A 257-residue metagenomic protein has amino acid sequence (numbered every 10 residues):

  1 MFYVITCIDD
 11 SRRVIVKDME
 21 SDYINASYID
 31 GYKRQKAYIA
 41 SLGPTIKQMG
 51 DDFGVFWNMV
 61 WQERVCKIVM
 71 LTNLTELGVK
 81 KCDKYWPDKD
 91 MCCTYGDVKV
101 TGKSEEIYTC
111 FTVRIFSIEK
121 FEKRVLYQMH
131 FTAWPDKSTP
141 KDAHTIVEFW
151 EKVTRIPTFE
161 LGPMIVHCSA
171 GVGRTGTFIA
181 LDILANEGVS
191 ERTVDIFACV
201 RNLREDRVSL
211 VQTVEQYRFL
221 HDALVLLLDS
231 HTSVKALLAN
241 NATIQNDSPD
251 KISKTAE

Functional and structural regions predicted by a protein language model:
M1-E257: Cys-based phosphatases of the PTP/DUSP/CDC25 superfamily and their flanking regulatory architecture
